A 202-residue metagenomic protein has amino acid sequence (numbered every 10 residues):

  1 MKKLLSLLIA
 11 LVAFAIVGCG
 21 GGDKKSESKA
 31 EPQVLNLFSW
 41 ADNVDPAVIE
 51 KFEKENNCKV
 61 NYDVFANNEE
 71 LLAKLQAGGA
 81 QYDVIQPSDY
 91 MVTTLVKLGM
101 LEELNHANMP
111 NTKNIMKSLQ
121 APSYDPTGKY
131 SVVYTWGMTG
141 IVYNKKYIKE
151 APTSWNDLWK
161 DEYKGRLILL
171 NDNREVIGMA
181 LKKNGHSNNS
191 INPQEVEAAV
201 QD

Functional and structural regions predicted by a protein language model:
K2-A10: Sec-dependent signal peptide recognition, specifically the positively charged N-region followed immediately by
L8, S26, Y130-V132: Residues embedded in well-ordered secondary-structure elements
V12-A13, T93: Alpha-helical transmembrane segments and their juxtamembrane interfaces
A15-G18: C-terminal motif of bacterial Sec signal peptides marking the signal peptidase cleavage site
G20-D23: Bacterial signal peptide processing site
S28-L95: Early extracytoplasmic/lumenal segment of secretory-pathway proteins
Q81, Q86-D202: Extracytoplasmic ligand-binding site segments that recognize negatively charged/polar headgroups
